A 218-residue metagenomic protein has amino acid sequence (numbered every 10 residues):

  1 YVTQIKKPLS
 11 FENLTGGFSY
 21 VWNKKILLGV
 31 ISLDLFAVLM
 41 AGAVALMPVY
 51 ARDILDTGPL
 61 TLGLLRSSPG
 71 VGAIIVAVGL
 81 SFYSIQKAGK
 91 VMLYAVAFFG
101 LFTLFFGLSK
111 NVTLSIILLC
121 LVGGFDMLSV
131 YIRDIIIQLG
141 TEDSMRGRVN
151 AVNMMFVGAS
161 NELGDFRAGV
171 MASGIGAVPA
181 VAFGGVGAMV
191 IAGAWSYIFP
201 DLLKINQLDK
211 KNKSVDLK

Functional and structural regions predicted by a protein language model:
Y1-L14: Short, membrane-interfacial amphipathic segments enriched in basic
I5-K6, F36, F156: A generic structural signal for short
K6, L39, L93-V96: A generic short alpha-helical patch detector that favors 3-5-residue windows in or near N-terminal regions
T15, W22, V30, M47-K218: C-terminal transmembrane bundle of multi-pass solute transporters/carriers
S19-G42, C120: Pair of pore-lining "gating" transmembrane helices in MFS-fold secondary transporters
